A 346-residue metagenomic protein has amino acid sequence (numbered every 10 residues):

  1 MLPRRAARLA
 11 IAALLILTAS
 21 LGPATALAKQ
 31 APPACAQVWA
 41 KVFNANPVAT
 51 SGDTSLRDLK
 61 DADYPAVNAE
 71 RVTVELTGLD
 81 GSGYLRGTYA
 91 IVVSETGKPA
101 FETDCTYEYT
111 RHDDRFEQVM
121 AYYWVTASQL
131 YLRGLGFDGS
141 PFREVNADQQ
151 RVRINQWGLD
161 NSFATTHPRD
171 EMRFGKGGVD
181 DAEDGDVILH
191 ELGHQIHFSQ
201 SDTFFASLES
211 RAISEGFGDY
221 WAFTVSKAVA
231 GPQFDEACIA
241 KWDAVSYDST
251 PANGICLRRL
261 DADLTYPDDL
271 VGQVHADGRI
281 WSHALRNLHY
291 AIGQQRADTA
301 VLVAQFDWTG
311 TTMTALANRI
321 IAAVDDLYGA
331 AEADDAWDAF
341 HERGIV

Functional and structural regions predicted by a protein language model:
L2-R4, R8-I11, P23-I188, Q195-F217 (+1 more regions): Zymogen propeptides/activation segments of proteases
L14-A19: Hydrophobic core
